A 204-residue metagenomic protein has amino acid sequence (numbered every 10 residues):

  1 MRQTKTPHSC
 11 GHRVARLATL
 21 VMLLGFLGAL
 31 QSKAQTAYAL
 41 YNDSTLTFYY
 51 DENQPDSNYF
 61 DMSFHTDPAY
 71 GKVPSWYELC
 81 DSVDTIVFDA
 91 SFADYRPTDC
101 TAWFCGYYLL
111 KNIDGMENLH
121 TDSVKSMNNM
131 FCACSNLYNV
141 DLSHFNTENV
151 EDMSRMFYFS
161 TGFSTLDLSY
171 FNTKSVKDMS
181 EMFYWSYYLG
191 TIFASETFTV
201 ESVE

Functional and structural regions predicted by a protein language model:
M1-R13: N-terminal secretory signal peptides that target proteins for export/translocation
A15-G28: Bacterial N-terminal signal peptides
S32-A39: Boundary at the C-terminal end of the N-terminal hydrophobic targeting segment
T45-T98, A102-C105: LRR flanking "cap" motifs
S82-Y95, L109-K125, S135-E151, T161-K177 (+1 more regions): Structural signature of tandem-repeat unit edges
C100, M127-N128, M153-S154, M179-S180 (+1 more regions): Intrinsic low-complexity tandem-repeat regions in disordered proteins
N129-A133, R155-F159, E181-W185: Short beta-strand elements of solenoid repeat domains
